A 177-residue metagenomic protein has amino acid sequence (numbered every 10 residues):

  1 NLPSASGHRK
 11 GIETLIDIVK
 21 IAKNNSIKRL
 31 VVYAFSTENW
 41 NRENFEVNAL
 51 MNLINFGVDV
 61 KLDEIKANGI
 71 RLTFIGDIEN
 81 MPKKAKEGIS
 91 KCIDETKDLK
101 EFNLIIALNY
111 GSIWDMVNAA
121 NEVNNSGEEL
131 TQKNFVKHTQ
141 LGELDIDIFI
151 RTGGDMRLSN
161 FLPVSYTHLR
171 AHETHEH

Functional and structural regions predicted by a protein language model:
N1-E173: Flexible, compositionally biased loop and terminal segments
H175-H177: N-terminal low-complexity segments that are often proline-rich with Ser/Thr-Pro
